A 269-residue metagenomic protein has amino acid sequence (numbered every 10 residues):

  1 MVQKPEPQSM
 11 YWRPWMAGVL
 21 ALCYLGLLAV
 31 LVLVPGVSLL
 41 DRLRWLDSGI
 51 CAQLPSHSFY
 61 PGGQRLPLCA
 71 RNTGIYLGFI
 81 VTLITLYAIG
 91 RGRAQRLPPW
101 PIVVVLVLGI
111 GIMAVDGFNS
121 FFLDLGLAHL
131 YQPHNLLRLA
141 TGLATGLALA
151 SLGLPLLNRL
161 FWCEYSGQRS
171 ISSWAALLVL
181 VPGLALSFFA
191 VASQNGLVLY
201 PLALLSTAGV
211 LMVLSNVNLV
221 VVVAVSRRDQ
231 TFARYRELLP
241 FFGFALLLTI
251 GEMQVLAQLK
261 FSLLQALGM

Functional and structural regions predicted by a protein language model:
M1-S9, R91-W100, L160-I171, R228-L239: Membrane-interfacial, low-structure loops and terminal tails that flank and connect transmembrane helices in multi-pass
Y11-L39: N-terminal signal-anchor transmembrane alpha helix
M16-A17, A70-I75, H134-L147, A175-A176 (+2 more regions): Alpha-helical transmembrane segments of polytopic membrane proteins
V19-L28, E237-F261: Final/C-terminal transmembrane alpha-helix of multipass membrane proteins
C23-V30, P98-D124, V179-A185: Small-polar-interrupted transmembrane alpha-helices in polytopic inner-membrane proteins
G36-R71: Extracytosolic (periplasmic/ER-lumenal) interhelical loops and adjacent juxtamembrane/interface segments of multi-pass
G74-L86, R138-R159, G209-V225, T249-I250: Hydrophobic cores of alpha-helical transmembrane segments in multi-pass inner/ER membrane proteins, independent
F118-H129, S187-P201, V255-L264: Juxtamembrane "helix-exit" motif on the non-cytosolic side of transmembrane helices
